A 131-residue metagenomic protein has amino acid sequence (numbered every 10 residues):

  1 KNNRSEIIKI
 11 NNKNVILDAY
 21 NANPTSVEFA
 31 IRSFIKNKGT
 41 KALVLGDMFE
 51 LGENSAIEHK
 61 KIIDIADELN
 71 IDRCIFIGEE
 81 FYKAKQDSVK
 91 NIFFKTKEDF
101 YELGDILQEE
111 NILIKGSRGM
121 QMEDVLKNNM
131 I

Functional and structural regions predicted by a protein language model:
K1-I131: ATP-dependent carboxylate-amine ligase
